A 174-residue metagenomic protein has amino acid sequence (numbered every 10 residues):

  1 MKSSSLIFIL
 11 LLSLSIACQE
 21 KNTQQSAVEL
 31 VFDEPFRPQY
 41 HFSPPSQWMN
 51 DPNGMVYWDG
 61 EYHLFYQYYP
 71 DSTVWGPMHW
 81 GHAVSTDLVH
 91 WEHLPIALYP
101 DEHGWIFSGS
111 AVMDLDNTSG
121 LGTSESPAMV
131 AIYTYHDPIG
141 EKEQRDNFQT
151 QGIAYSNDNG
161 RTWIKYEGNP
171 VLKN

Functional and structural regions predicted by a protein language model:
K2-I9: Sec-dependent signal peptide recognition, specifically the positively charged N-region followed immediately by
L10-L12, L115: Compositionally biased, intrinsically disordered low-complexity segments
L14-A17: C-terminal motif of bacterial Sec signal peptides marking the signal peptidase cleavage site
Q19-N174: Beta-rich carbohydrate-recognition and catalytic domains
